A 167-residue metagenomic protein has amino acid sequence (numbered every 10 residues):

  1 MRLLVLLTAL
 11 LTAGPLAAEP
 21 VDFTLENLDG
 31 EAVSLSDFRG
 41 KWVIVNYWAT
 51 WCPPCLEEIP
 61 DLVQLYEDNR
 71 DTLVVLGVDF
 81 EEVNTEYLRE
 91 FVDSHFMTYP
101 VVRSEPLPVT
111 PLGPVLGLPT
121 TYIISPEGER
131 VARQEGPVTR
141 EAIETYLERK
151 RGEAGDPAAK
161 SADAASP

Functional and structural regions predicted by a protein language model:
L3-G14: Bacterial N-terminal signal peptides
G14-L35: N-terminal "domain-start" segment that seeds a small globular fold
P20-V21, V43, L118-P119: Short loop/turn microsegments at loop-to-beta-strand junctions
S36-P53: Short active-site neighborhood of thiol/selenol oxidoreductases, capturing the structured segment around
L56-H95, P106-T110: Structural microenvironment flanking redox-active thiols in thiol-disulfide oxidoreductases
E90-M97, R103-E148: Thiol/disulfide oxidoreductase modules built on the thioredoxin-like
G155-P167: Non-globular targeting/processing and membrane-anchoring segments
